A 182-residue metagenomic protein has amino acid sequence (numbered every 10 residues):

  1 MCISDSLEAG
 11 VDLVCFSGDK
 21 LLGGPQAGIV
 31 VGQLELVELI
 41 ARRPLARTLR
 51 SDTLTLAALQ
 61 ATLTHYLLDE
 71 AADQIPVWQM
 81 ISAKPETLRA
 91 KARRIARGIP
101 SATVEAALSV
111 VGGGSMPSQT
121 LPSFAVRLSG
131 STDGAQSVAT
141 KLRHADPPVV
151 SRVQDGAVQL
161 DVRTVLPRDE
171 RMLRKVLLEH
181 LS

Functional and structural regions predicted by a protein language model:
S4-H65: Conserved PLP-enzyme active-site core in the AAT-like
A9, G23, V31-E35, R50-A57 (+6 more regions): Conserved active-site and cofactor/substrate-binding residues in soluble primary-metabolism enzymes
L21, I81-S82, V158: Glycine-rich phosphate/diphosphate-binding loops and the adjacent beta-loop-alpha structural elements that coordinate
L34-A41, L67-V77, P117-P122, D155-G156: Short acidic (Asp/Glu) and glycine-rich catalytic loops that position anionic groups and cofactors
R47, R143-V150, L178-S182: A common structural junction motif
T55-L56, Q60-G112: Conserved PLP-dependent catalytic core of the aminotransferase class-I/II
R89-L173: Conserved C-terminal alpha-helix-loop-beta "cap" of PLP-dependent enzymes that closes/shapes the active-site mouth
